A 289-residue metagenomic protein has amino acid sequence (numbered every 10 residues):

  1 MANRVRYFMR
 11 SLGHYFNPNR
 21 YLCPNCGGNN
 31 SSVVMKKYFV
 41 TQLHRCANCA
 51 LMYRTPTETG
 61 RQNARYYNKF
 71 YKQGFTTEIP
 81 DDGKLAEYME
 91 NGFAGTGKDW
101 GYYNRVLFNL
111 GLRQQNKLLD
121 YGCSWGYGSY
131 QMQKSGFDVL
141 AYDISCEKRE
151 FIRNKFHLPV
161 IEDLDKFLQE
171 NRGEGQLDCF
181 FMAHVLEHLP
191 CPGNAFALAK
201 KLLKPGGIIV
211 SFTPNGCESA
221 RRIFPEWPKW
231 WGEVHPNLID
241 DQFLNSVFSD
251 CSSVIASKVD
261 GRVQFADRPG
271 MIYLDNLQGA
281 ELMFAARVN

Functional and structural regions predicted by a protein language model:
A2-A183, G193-F196, D241-Q242, S257-R262 (+2 more regions): Conserved N-terminal segment of class I S-adenosyl-L-methionine
Y7, F212-L238, Q242-V247: Short, glycine-/aromatic-enriched active-site segment of Class I SAM-dependent methyltransferases
T55, S211-F212: Hydrophobic residues in well-ordered beta-strands that form the structural core
R113, P190, K204, S249: Short conserved AdoMet
A141, H188, S211: Conserved SAM-binding loop
A183-P190, V234: Short catalytic micro-motifs in class I SAM-dependent methyltransferases
P190-N194, R221: Short N-terminal helix/helix-N-cap motif within the alpha/beta-hydrolase-1
G193-I208: A short glycine-rich, Lys/Arg-flanked "PGG" loop and its adjoining helix->strand segment in the class I
